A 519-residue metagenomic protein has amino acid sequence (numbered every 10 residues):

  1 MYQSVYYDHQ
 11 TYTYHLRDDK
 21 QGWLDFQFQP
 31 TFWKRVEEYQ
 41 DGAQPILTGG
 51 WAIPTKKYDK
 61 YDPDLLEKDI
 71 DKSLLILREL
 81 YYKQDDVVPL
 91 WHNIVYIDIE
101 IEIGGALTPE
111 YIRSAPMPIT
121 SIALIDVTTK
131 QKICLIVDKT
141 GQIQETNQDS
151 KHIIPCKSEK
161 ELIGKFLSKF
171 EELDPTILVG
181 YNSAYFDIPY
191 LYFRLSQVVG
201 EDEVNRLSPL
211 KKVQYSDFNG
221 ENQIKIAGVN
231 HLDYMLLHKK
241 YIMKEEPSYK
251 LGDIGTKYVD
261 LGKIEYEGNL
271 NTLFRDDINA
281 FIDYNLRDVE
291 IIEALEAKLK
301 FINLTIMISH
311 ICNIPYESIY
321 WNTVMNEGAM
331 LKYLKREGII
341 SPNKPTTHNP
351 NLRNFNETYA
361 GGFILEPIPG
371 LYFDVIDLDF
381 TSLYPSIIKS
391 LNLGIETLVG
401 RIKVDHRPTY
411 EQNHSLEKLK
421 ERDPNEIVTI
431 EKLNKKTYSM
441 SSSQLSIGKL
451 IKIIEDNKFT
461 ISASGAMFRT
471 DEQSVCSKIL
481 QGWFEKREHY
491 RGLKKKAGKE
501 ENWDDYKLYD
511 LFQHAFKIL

Functional and structural regions predicted by a protein language model:
M1-L74, Q197-K225, I264-E265, L270-N271 (+8 more regions): Non-catalytic nucleic-acid-binding interfaces of large nucleic-acid enzymes and RNP effectors
Q3-G42, L74, E79-I177: Conserved RNase H-like, two-metal-ion catalytic cores of nucleic-acid enzymes
H15, L24, N271-N392, E396-I402 (+2 more regions): Common nucleic-acid-contacting/processivity interface regions adjacent to the catalytic cores of nucleic-acid enzymes
D86-G105, E203, L207-F218, I224 (+1 more regions): Extended, Lys/Arg-enriched charged tracts that mediate electrostatic binding to polyanionic substrates
Y111-R113, P189-D202, H310-N313, S390-T397: Short secondary-structure boundary/capping segments
Q131-L135, G141-K157, D174, L178 (+2 more regions): Active-site-proximal helix-loop-helix substrate-binding element of RNase H-like nuclease domains
P175-S183, I308: Short glycine-rich phosphate-binding loop at a beta-alpha junction
F380-L519: Helical catalytic core of nucleic-acid polymerases
